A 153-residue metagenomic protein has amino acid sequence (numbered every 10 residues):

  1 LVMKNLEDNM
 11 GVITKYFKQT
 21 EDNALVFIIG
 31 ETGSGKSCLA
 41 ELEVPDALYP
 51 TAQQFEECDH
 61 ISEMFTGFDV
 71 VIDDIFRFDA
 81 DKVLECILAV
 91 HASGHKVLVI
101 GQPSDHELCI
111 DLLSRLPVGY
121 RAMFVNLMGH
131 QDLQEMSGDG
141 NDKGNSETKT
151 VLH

Functional and structural regions predicted by a protein language model:
L1-K15: N-terminal pre-Walker A segment at the start of P-loop NTPase domains
Y16-N23: Phosphate-binding P-loop
N23-C38: Walker A/P-loop nucleotide-binding motif
C38-D46: P-loop NTPase Walker A phosphate-binding motif
A47-G67: Short glycine-rich substrate-engagement loop in P-loop NTPases that contacts/grips substrate
M64-K82: Conserved P-loop NTPase "ATPase switch" module shared by AAA+ and STAND
V90-L112: Sensor-1/coupling segment of RecA-like P-loop NTPase cores
D111-G129: A short helix-turn-beta junction within AAA+ P-loop NTPase domains corresponding to the substrate/partner-engaging
